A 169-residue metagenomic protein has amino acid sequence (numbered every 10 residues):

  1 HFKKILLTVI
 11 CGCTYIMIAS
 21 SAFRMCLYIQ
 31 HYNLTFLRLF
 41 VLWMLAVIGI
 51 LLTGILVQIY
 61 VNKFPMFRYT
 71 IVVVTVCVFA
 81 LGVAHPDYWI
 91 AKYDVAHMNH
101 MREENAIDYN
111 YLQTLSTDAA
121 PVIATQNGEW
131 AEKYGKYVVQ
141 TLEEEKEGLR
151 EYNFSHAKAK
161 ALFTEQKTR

Functional and structural regions predicted by a protein language model:
H1, L56-K63, A84: Structural signal for the C-terminal ends of transmembrane alpha-helices and the immediately following loop
F2-C13, M66-T70: Membrane-interfacial loop-to-transmembrane alpha-helix junctions, especially the N-terminal start
K3-L6, L37, N110: Short, solvent-exposed segments of well-ordered alpha helices
V9-Q58: Membrane-embedded alpha-helical segments of integral membrane proteins
I18-S21, I59-M66, W89: Intrinsically disordered or highly flexible coil/loop and linker segments, enriched in small and charged/polar residues
F64-D87: Internal/C-terminal transmembrane anchor helices
F79-E104: Hydrophobic alpha-helical transmembrane segments in integral membrane proteins
N110-R169: Extracytosolic and intramembrane catalytic regions of membrane-associated proteins in envelope/secretory systems
